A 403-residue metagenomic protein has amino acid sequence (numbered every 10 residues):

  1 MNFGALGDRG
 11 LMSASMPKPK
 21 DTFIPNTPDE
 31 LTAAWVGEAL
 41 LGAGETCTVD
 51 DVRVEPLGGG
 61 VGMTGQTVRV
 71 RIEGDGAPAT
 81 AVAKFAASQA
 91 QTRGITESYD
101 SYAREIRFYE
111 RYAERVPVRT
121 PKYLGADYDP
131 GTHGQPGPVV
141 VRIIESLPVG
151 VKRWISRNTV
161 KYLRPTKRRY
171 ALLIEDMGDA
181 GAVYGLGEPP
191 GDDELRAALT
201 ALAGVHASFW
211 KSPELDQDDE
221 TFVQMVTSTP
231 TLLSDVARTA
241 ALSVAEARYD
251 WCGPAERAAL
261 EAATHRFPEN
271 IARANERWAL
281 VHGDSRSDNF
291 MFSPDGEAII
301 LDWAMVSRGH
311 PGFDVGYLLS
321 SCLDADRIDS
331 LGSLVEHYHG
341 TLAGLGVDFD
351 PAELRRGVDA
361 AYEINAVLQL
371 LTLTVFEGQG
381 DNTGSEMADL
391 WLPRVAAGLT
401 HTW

Functional and structural regions predicted by a protein language model:
N2-P165, R169, R273, A279 (+1 more regions): Conserved NTP-binding catalytic cores of kinases and kinase-like/nucleotidyltransferase enzymes across multiple kinase
F3, Y362-W403: ATP/Mg2+ or Mg2+-diphosphate-binding catalytic cores that bind nucleotide phosphates or diphosphates via glycine-rich
R93, R107, M305-V347, E363-T383: Active-site activation/catalytic loop segments of kinase-like enzymes and analogous catalytic loops in related
Y123-P130, S212-V226, D348-R355: Short, glycine/acidic-rich hinge or "gate" loops at secondary-structure transitions that mediate conformational
T159-P165, A180-H282, P294: ATP-dependent phospho-/nucleotidyl transfer catalytic cores
R169-A180: Conserved short submotifs of the Hanks-type protein kinase catalytic core that shape the nucleotide-binding pocket
D284, D302: Conserved catalytic-loop position in the HRD/HxD motif
